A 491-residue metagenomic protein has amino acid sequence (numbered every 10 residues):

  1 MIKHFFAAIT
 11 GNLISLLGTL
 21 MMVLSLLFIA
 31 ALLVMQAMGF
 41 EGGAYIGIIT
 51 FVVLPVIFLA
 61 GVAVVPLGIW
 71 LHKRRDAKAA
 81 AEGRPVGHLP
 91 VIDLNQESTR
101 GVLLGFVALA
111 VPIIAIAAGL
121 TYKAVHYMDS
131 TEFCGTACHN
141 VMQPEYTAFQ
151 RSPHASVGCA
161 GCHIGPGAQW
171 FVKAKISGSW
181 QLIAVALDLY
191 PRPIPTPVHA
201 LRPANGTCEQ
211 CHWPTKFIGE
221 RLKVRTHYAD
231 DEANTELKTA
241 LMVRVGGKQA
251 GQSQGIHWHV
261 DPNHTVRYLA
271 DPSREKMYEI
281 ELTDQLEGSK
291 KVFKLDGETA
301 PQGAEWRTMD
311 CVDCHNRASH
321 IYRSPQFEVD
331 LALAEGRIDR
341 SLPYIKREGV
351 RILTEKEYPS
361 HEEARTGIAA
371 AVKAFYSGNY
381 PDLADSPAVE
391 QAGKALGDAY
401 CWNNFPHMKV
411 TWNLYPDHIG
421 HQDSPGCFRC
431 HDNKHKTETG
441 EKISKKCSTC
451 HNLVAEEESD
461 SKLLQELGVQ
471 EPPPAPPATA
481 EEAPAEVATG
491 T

Functional and structural regions predicted by a protein language model:
I2-G11, H88-Q96: Cytosolic juxtamembrane amphipathic/interface segments immediately preceding and feeding into a transmembrane helix
F5-M22, V52, L103-V107: Alpha-helical transmembrane segments and their helix-start/interface "positive-inside/aromatic belt" motifs in integral
V23-Q36: Alpha-helical transmembrane segments of multi-pass membrane proteins
A37-L59, V65-P203, R221-E305, V329-R337 (+2 more regions): Sequence context of c-type cytochrome heme-c attachment sites
C134, C159, C208-C211, C311 (+2 more regions): Short cysteine-rich clusters marking metal-coordination/redox-active sites
H163, H212-T215, H315, H431: Helix-to-catalytic-loop junction in kinase catalytic cores
D188-E209, G349-A364, I368, P477-E481: Electron-transfer interface patches adjacent to heme c in soluble/periplasmic c-type cytochromes and di-/multiheme
E305-Y380: Mixed-charge (acidic/basic) macromolecular-recognition segments
